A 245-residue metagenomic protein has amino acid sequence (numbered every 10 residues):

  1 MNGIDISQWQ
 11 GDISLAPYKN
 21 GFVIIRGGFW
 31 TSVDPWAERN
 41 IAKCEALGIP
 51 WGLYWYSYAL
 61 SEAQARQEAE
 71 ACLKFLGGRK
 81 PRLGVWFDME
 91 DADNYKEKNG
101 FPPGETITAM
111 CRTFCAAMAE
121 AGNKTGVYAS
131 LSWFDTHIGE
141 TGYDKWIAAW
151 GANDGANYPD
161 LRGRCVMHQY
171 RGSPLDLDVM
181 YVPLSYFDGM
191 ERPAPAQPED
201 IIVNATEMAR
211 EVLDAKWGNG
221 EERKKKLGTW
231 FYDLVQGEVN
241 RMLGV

Functional and structural regions predicted by a protein language model:
M1-C115, A119-G122: Substrate-binding cleft of extracellular glycoside hydrolase catalytic domains
M1-P17, G139-I202: Functionally critical loop-and-helix segments that line ligand-binding/catalytic clefts of soluble enzyme domains
W51, K124-G126, K145: Hydrophobic anchor at the start of a short beta-strand that flanks the dinucleotide cofactor-binding loop
Q64-Q67, W133-T141: Glycine-rich, charge-decorated loop segments at or immediately adjacent to ligand/cofactor-binding or catalytic sites
M118-D135: Aromatic-lined carbohydrate-recognition surfaces of secreted/lumenal glycan-active proteins
V203-A215: Primarily a LysM-type cell-wall glycan-binding module
L213-K224: Extracytoplasmic Gram-positive cell-surface binding/anchoring modules and repeats
T229-V245: Repeat-associated, polar segments at repeat-unit boundaries in modular proteins
